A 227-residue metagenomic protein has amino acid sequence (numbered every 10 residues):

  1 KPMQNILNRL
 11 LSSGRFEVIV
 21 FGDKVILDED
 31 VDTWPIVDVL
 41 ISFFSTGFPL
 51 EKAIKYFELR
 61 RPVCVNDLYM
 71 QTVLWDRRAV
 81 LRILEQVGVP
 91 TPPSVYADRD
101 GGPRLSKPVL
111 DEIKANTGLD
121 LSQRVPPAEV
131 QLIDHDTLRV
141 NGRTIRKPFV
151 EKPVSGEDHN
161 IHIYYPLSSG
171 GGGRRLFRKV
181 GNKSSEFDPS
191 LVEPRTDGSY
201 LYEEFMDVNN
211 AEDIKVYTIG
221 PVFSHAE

Functional and structural regions predicted by a protein language model:
K1-L74, P103: ATP-binding N-terminal substructure of ATP-dependent carboxylate-amine bond-forming enzymes
K1-M3, E58-R61, L68-E212: Active-site nucleotide/adenylate-binding loops and adjacent lid/helix of ATP-dependent enzymes
L10-L11, P92-S94, S224-H225: Structured catalytic cores of enzymes that bind and process phosphorylated ligands/cofactors
E29, E51, L105, N160-H162 (+1 more regions): Generic domain-boundary/flexible-linker signal
E212-E227: Conserved active-site beta-strand-loop modules that form the wall/rim of enzyme catalytic pockets and either contain
